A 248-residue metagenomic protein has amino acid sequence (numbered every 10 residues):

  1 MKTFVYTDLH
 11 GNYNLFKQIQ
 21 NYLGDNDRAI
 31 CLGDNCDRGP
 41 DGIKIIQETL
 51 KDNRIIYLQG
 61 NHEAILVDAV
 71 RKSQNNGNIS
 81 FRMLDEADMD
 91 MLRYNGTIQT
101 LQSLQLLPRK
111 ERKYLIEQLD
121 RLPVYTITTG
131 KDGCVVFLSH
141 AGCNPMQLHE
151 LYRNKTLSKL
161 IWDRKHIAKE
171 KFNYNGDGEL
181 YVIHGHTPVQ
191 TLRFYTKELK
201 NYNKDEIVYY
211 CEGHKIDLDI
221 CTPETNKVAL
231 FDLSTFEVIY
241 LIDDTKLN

Functional and structural regions predicted by a protein language model:
M1-E48, D52: N-terminal active-site segment of His-dependent metallophosphoesterases
M1-K2, D25-R28, N53-R54, V124 (+2 more regions): Short coil/turn segments at beta-strand junctions that form active-site/ligand-binding loops
V5, A29-C31, Y57-L58, F137 (+2 more regions): Residue-level marker for buried hydrophobic side chains located in beta-strands that build the well-ordered beta-sheet
D8, G33-D34, G60-N61, G185-H186 (+1 more regions): Active-site glycine-centered loops adjacent to acidic/histidine catalytic or metal-binding residues that shape
H10-G11, D37, E63-A64, C143 (+2 more regions): Short, glycine/acidic-enriched loop or turn micro-motifs at the edges of active sites
G42-I127, D132-C134: Active-site neighborhood of divalent metal-dependent phosphoester bond hydrolases
L92-I216, C221-N226, V238, I242-D244: Acidic, His/Gly-enriched loop-helix segments that form or flank divalent-metal centers in metallo-dependent hydrolases
